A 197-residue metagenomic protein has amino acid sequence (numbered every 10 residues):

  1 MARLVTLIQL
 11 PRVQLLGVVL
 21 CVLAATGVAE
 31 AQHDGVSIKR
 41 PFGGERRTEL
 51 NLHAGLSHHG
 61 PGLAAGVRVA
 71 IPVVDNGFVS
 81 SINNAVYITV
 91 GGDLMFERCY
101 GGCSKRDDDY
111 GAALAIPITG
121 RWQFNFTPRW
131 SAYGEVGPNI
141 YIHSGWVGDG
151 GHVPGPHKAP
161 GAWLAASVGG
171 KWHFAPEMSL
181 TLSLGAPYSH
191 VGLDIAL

Functional and structural regions predicted by a protein language model:
M1-F42: Cleavable N-terminal export/targeting peptides
E30-G77, L94-E97, G185-P187, D194-L197: Short glycine/proline- and aromatic-enriched beta-strand/turn motifs that initiate or cap beta-hairpins
H33, L94-G111, I142-W163: Flexible, solvent-exposed loop segments that connect beta-strands
H33-R47, V74-V86, N125-A132, F174-E177: Short loop/turn motifs that connect adjacent beta-strands in outer-membrane beta-barrel proteins
K39-P41, A54-H58, V79, C103-D109 (+2 more regions): Outer-membrane beta-barrel domain signature
R46-T48, P61-A65, N84, Y110-I116 (+3 more regions): Residues that define the transmembrane beta-barrel architecture of outer-membrane proteins
L52-L56, A65-I71, G92-L94, I116-W122 (+5 more regions): Residues on the lipid-exposed face of transmembrane beta-strands in outer-membrane beta-barrel proteins
Q123-D149: Mid-chain, well-packed structural core segment of small domains
